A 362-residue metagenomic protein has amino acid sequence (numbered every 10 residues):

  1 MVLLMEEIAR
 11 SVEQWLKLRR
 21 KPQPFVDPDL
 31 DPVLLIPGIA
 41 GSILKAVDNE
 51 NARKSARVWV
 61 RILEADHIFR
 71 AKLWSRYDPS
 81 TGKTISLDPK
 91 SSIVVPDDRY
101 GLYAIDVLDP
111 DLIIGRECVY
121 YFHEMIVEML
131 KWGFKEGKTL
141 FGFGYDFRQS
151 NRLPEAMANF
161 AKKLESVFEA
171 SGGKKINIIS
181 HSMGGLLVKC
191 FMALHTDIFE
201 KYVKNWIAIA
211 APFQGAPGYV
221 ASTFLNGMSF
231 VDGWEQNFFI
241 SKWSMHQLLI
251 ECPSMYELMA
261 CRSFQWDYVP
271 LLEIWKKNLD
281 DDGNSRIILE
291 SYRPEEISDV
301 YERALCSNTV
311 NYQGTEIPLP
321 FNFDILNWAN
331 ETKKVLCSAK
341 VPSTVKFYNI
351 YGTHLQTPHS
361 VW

Functional and structural regions predicted by a protein language model:
M1-Y292, E296-V300, S307-N308, Y312 (+1 more regions): N-terminal non-catalytic accessory region
L289-W362: C-terminal subdomain of alpha/beta-hydrolase-fold enzymes, centered on the catalytic histidine and its supporting
